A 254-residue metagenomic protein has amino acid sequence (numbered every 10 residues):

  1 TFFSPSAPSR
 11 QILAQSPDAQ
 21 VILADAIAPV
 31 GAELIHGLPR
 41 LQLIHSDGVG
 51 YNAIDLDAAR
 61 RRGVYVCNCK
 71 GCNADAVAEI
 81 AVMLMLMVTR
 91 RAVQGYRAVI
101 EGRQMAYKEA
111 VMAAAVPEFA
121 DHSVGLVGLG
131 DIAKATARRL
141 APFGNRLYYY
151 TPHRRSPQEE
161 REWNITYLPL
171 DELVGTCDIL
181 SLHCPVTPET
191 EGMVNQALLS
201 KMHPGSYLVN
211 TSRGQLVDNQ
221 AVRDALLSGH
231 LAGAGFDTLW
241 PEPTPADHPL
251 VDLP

Functional and structural regions predicted by a protein language model:
T1-V66, N195: An N-terminal-biased, well-structured beta-alpha scaffold segment characteristic of Rossmann-like dinucleotide-binding
S6, I27, V49, D178 (+3 more regions): Short glycine-/small-residue-rich Rossmann-like dinucleotide-binding loops
P8-I12, P29-E33, P169-E172, V194-L198 (+2 more regions): Short acidic active-site motifs
A19, L38-L41, T176-C177, M202-S206: An anion/phosphate-binding loop that grips the pyrophosphate of nucleotide cofactors and donors
D47-G48, V64-D75, T151, L170-D171 (+1 more regions): Short beta->alpha connector loops at strand-helix junctions that form conserved, small/polar/Pro-enriched
R62, K70-S123, A135-R138, P157: Phosphate-binding beta-alpha-beta segment of Rossmann-like dinucleotide-binding domains, i.e., the NAD(P)
V66, Q196, G205-P254: Rossmann-like dinucleotide-binding domain for NAD(H)/NADP(H)
A110-P204: Rossmann-like dinucleotide/phosphate-binding beta-alpha-beta segment
